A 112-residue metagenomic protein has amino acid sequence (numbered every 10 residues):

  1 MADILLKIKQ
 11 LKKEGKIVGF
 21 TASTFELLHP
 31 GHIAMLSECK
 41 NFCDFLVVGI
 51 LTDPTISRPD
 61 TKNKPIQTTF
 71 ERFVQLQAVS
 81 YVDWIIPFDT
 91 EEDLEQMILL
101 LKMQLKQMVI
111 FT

Functional and structural regions predicted by a protein language model:
M1-T112: Nucleotidyltransferase catalytic core that binds NTPs
